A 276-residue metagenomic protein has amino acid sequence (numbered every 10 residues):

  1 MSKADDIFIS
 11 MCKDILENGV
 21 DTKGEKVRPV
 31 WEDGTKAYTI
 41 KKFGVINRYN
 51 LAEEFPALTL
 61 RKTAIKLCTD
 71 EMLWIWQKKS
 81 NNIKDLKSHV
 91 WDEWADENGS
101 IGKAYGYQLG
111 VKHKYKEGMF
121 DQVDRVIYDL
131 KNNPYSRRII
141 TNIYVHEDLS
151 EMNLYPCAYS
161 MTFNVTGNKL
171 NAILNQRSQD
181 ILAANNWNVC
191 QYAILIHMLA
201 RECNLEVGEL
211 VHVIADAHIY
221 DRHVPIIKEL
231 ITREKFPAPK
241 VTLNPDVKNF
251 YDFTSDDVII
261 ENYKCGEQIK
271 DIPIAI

Functional and structural regions predicted by a protein language model:
M1-I276: Terminal, non-catalytic protein-protein interaction segments that mediate quaternary/complex assembly
